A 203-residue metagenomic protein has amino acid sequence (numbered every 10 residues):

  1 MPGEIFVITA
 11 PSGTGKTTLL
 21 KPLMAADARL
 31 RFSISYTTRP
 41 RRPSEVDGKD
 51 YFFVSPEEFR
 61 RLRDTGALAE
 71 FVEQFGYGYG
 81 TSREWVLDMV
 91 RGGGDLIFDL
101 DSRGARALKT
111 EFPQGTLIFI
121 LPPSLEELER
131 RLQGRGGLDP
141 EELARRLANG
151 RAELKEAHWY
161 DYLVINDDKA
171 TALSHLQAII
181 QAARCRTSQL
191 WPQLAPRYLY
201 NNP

Functional and structural regions predicted by a protein language model:
M1-F6: Pre-Walker A (Motif I) flank of P-loop NTPase domains
T9-P11: P-loop (Walker A) phosphate-binding loop of NTP-binding proteins
T14: ATP-binding Walker
T17: Walker A/P-loop
M24-S33: Post-Walker A helix-loop "phosphate-sensing" segment adjacent to the P-loop in P-loop NTPases
S35-L96, S102-R106: ATP-dependent small-molecule kinase phosphotransfer cores that center on conserved nucleotide phosphate-binding segments
L96-D101, E111-G134, N166: Conserved phosphate-donor/acceptor-positioning beta-strand/loop module used by diverse small-molecule
G137-L138, A152-P203: NTP-dependent small-molecule kinase module
